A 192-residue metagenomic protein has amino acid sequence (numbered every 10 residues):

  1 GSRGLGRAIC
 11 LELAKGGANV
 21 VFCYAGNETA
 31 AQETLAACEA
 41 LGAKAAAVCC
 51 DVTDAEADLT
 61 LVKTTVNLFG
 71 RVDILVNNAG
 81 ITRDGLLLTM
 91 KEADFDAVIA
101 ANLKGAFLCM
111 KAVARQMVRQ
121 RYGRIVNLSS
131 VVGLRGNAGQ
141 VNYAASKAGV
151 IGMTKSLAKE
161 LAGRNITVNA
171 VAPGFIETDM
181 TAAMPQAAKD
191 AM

Functional and structural regions predicted by a protein language model:
G1-V21: Canonical Rossmann dinucleotide-binding motif of NAD(H)/NADP(H)-dependent dehydrogenases/reductases, specifically
A18-E33: Conserved glycine-rich Rossmann-like NAD(P)H-binding loop of the short-chain dehydrogenase/reductase
E28-T29, C49-L61, E92: The beta1-alpha1 cofactor-binding region of Rossmann-like NAD(H)/NADP(H)-dependent oxidoreductases
L86-L87, K91-I99, T181, K189-M192: Substrate-binding pocket helix/loop in short-chain dehydrogenase/reductase
M110, S146, T154: Active-site helix of classical SDR
R115, K159-G163: Alpha-helical segment proximal to the catalytic Tyr-Lys
S130: Residue(s) in the substrate-gating loop at a strand-loop-helix junction that position the organic substrate next
